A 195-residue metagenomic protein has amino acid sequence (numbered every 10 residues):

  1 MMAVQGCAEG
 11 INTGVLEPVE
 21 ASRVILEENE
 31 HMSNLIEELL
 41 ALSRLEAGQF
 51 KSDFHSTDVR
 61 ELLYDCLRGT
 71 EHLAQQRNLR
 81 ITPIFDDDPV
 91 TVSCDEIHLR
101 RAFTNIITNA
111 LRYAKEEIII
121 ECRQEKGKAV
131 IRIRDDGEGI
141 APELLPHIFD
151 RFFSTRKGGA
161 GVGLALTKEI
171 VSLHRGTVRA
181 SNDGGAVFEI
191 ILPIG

Functional and structural regions predicted by a protein language model:
E27-M32: Short alpha-helical segment of the dimerization/phosphotransfer core of two-component systems
A47-S52, T91-C94: Conserved micro-motifs of the catalytic ATP-binding
D53-E71: A conserved beta-strand-to-alpha-helix junction within the catalytic ATP-binding
H55-S56, Q75, R80-V90: Conserved catalytic submotifs in the C-terminal HATPase_c
E117-G127: Short beta-strand/loop element within the Bergerat-fold HATPase_c
I140-F152: Short conserved segment of the HATPase_c
